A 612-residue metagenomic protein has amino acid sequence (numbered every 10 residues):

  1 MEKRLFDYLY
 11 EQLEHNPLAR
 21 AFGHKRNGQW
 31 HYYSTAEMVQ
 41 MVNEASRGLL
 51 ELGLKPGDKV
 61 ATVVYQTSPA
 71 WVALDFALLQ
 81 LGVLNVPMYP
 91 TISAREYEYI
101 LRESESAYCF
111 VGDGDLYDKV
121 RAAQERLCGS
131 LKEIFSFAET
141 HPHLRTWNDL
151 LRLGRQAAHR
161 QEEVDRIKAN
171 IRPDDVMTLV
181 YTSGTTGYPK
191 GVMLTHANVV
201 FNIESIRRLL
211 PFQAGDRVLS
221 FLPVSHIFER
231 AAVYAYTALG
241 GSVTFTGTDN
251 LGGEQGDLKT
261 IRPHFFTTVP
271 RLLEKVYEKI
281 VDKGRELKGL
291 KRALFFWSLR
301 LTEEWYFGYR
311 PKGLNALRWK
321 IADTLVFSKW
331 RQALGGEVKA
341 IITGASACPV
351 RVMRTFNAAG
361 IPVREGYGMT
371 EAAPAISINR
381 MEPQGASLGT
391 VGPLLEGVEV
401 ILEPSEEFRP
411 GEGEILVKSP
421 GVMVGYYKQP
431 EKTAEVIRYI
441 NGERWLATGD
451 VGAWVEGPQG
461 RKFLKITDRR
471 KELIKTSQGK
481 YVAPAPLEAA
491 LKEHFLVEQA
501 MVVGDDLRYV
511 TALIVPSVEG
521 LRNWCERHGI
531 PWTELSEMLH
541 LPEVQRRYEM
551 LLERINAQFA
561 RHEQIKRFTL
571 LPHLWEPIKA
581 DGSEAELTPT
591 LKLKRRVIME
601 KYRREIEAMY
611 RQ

Functional and structural regions predicted by a protein language model:
P17-R20, S136, R155-Y181, Y188 (+1 more regions): Conserved pre-ATP/AMP-binding loop-to-beta segment of ANL
A21-P69, L74-F76, S93-E98, N148-R155 (+1 more regions): Conserved AMP-binding/adenylate-forming core of the ANL superfamily
Y32-A36, M177-I203: Conserved AMP-binding A3 loop
Q80-L153, R547-M550: Structural core segment of the AMP-binding/adenylate-forming
P90-A122, N202-L219, N250-F265, A333: Conserved ATP-dependent adenylate/AMP-binding module captured primarily in the ANL superfamily
V200-R217, V224-F327, E337: Conserved AMP-binding/adenylation subdomain of ANL enzymes
T244-T246, N315-R318, Q332, G336-T343 (+3 more regions): Conserved ATP-binding loop and adjacent catalytic segment of the adenylate-forming AMP-binding
F408-T476, E493: Conserved ATP-binding/catalytic segment of the ANL
